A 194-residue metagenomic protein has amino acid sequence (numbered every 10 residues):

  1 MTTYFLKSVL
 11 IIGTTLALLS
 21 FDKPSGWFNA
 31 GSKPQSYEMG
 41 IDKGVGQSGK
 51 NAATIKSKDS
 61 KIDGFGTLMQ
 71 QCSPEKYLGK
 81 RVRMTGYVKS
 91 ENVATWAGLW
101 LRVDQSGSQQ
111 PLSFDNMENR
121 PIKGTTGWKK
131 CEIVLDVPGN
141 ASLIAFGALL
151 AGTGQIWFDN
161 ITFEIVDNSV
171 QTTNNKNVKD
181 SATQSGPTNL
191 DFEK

Functional and structural regions predicted by a protein language model:
M1-P24: Bacterial Sec-dependent N-terminal signal peptides
L18-K194: Extracellular and organelle-lumenal recognition/adhesion modules and their flexible linkers in secreted
